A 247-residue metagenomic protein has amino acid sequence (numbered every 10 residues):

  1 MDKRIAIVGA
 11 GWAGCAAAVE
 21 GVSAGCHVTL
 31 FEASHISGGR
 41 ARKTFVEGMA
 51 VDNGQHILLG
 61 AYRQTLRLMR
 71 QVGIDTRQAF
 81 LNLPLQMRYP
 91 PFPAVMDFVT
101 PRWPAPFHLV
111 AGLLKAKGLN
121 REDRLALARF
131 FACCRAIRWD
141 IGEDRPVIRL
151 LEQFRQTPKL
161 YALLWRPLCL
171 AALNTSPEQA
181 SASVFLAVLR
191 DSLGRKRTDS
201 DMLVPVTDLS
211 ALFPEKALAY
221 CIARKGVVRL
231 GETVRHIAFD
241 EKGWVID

Functional and structural regions predicted by a protein language model:
K3-L30: N-terminal Rossmann-like FAD-binding beta1-loop-alpha1 element of flavoenzymes
V22-V46: Glycine-rich FAD pyrophosphate-binding loop
S37, A41-G60, F130-R135: Glycine-rich active-site loop/strand segments that organize a redox cofactor
I57-G73, A211-G226: N-terminal Rossmann-like dinucleotide/flavin-binding domain of flavoprotein oxidoreductases that bind FAD/FMN
T65-L66, R70, D75-A182, L186: Mobile amphipathic helical/loop "lid" adjacent to a hydrophobic cofactor/ligand pocket
L186-W244: Helical element adjacent to the flavin cofactor pocket in flavoenzyme catalytic cores
